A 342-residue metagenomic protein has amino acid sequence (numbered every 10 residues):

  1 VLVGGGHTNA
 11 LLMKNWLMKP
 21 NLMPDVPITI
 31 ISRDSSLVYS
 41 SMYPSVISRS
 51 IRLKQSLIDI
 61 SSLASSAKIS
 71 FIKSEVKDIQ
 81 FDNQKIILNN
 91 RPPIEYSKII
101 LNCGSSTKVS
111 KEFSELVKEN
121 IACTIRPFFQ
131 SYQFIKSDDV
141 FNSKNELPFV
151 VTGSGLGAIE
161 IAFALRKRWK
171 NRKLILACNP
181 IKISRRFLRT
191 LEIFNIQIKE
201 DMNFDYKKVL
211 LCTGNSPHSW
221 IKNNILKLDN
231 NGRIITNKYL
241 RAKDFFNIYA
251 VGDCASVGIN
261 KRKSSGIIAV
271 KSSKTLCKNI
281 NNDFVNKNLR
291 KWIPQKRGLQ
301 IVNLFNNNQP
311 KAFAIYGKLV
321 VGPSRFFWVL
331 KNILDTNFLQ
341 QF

Functional and structural regions predicted by a protein language model:
V1-S70, E160-R186: Beta1-alpha1 glycine-rich phosphate/pyrophosphate-binding loop at the start of Rossmann-like nucleotide-binding domains
V1-V3, S66-P148, L210-C212: FAD-binding core/adjacent interface of flavoenzyme oxidoreductases
G4, S32, G153, C178 (+2 more regions): Short beta-strand/turn micro-motifs composed of small residues that flank or help shape donor/cofactor-binding pockets
F71-S74, D78-I79, I94, K167-K238 (+1 more regions): A Rossmann-like FAD-binding core segment of flavoenzymes
V117-S143, F204-K271, K278: FAD-site-proximal beta/loop scaffold in flavoenzymes
F134-R172: Rossmann-like NAD(P)H-binding beta-loop-alpha module
C254-F305: A conserved FAD-binding loop/helix module that cradles the flavin
N306-F342: C-terminal auxiliary extensions adjacent to catalytic cores
